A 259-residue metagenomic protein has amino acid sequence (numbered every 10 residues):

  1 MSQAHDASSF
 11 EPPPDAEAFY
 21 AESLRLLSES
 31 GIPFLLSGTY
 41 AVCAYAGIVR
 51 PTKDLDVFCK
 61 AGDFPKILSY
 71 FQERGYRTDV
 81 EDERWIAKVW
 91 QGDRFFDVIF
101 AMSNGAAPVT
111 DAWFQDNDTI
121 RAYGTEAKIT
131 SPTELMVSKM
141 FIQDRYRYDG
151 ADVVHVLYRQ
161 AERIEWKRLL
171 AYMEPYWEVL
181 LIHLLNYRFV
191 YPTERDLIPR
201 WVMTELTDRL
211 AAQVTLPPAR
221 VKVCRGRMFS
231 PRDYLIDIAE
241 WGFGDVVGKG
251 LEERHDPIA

Functional and structural regions predicted by a protein language model:
M1-L36: Helical scaffold of the NTase/Pol beta-like nucleotidyltransferase catalytic core
S2-Q3, T110-A259: Catalytic cores of NTP-dependent nucleotidyl/adenyl transfer enzymes across multiple folds
E11-P13, D56, A107: Short, flexible loop segments at the rims of nucleotide/cofactor-binding pockets, characterized by
P12, A16, L26-L27, C59-K60 (+2 more regions): N-terminal functional module detector in eukaryotic proteins
G38, C43-F71, S131, V153: Catalytic metal-binding acidic patch
T52-D54, Y76, D97-V98, Q115 (+1 more regions): Short, hinge-like loop/turn segments at secondary-structure boundaries
R74-D111: Conserved catalytic core of two-metal-ion nucleotidyltransferases
